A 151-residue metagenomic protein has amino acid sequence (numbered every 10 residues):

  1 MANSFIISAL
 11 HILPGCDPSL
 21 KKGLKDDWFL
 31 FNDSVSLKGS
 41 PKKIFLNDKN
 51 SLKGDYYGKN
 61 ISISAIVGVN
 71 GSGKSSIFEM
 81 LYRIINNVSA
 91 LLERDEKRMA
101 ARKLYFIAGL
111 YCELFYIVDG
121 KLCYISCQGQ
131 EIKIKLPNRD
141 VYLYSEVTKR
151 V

Functional and structural regions predicted by a protein language model:
M1-V151: P-loop NTPase switch/coupling surface
